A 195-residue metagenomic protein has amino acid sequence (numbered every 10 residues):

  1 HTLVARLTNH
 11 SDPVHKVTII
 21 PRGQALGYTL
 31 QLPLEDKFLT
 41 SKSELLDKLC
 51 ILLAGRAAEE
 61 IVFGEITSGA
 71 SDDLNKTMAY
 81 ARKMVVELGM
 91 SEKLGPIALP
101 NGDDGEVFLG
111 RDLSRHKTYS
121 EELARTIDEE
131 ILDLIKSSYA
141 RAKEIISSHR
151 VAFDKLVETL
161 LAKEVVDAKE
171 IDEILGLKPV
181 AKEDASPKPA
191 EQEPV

Functional and structural regions predicted by a protein language model:
T2-V195: Soluble catalytic regions of large protease machineries
